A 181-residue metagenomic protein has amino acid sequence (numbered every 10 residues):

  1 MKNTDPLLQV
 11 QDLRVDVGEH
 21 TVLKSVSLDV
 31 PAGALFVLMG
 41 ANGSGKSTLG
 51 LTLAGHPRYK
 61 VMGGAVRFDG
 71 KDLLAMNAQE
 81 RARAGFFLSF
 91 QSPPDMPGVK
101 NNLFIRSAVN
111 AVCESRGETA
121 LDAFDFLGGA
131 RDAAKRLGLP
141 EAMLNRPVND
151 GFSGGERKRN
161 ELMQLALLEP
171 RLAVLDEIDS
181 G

Functional and structural regions predicted by a protein language model:
L8-V10, L23: Conserved structural motif at the start of ABC-family nucleotide-binding domains
H20-T21, F36, E80: Short coil-to-beta microelement around the adenine-binding A-loop and adjacent beta1/P-loop entry of ABC ATPase
M39-S44: The feature captures the beta-strand-to-loop junction immediately N-terminal to the Walker
A54: Helix-to-loop junction immediately C-terminal to a conserved catalytic motif
A65-R81, N149: ABC ATPase NBD Q-loop/coupling interface
P94-R171: ABC-family P-loop ATPase nucleotide-binding domains
V174-G181: Walker B catalytic motif
